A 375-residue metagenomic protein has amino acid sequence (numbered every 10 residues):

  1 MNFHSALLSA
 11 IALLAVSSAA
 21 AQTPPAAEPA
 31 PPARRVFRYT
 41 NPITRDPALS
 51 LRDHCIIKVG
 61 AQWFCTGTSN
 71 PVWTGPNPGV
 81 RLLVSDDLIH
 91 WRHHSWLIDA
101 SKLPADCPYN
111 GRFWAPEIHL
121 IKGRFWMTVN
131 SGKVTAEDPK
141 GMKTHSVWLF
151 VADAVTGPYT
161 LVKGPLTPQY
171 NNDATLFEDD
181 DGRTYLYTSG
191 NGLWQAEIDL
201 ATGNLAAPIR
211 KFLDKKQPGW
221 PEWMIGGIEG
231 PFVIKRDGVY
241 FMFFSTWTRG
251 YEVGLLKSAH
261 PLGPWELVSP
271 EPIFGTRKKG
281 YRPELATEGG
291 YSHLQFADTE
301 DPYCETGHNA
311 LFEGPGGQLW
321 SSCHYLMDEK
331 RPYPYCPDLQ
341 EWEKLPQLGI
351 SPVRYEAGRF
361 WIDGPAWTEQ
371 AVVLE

Functional and structural regions predicted by a protein language model:
M1-L8: Bacterial N-terminal signal peptides that target proteins for export
L8-S17: Bacterial N-terminal signal peptides
Q22-E375: Carbohydrate-active catalytic/glycan-binding domains of CAZyme proteins, especially the secreted or lumenal ectodomains
